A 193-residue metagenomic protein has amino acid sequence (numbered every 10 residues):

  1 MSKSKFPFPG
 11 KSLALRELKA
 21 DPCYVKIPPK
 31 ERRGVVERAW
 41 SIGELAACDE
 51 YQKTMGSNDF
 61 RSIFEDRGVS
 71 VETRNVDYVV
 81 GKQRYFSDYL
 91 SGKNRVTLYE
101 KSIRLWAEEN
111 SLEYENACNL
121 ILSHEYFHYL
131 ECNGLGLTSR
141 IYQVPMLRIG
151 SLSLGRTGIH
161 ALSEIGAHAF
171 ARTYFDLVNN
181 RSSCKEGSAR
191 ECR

Functional and structural regions predicted by a protein language model:
M1-S70: N-terminal leader/presequence regions that precede the main folded/catalytic core
K5-P7, K11, S57, I103 (+1 more regions): Metalloprotease/metallohydrolase-associated module, dominated by Zn2+-dependent proteases
G43, F86-D88, A167: Long alpha-helical scaffolds
R61, V69-V71, V80-G81, L137-T138: Polar low-complexity intrinsically disordered regions
E72-N119: Active-site scaffold of zinc-dependent metalloenzymes
L112-S123, R156, H160, E164: Short capping loops/turns at secondary-structure boundaries
N119-I121, E125-I141: Catalytic Zn2+-binding segment of zinc metalloproteases
